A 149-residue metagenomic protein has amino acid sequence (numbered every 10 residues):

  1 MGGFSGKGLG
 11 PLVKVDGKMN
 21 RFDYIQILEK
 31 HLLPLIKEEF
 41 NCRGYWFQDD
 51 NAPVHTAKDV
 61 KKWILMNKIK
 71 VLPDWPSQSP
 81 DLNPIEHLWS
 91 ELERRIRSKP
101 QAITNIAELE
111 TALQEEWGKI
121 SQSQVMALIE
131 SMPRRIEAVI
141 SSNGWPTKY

Functional and structural regions predicted by a protein language model:
M1-Y149: Surface/interface recognition patches
